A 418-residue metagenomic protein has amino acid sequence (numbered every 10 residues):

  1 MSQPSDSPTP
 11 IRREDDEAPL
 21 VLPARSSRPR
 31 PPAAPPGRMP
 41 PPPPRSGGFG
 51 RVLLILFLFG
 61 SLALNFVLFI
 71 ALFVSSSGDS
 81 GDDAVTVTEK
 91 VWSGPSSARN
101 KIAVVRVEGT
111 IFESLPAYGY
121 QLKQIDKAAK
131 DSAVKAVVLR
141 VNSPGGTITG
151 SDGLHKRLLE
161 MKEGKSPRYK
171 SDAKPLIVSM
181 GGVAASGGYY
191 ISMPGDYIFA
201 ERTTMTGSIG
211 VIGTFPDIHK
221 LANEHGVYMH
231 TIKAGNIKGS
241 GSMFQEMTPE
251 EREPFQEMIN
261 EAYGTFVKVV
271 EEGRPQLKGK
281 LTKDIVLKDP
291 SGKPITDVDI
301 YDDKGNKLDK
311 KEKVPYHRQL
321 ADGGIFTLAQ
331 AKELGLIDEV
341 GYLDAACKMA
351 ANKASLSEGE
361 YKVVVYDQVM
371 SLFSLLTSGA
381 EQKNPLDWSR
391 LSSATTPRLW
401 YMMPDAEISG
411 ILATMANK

Functional and structural regions predicted by a protein language model:
M1-A34: N-terminal targeting leaders characterized by basic, low-complexity, disordered sequences that direct proteins
Q3-P8, E14, Y366-K418: Intrinsic disorder and flexible/low-complexity segments
D16, R30-D82: Long, hydrophobic or amphipathic alpha-helical segments
P42, D217-K362, L372-S374, L386-D387: Charged, glycine-interspersed solvent-exposed loop segments at helix/strand-loop junctions that cap or gate access
S80-I102: Short extracytoplasmic/periplasmic juxtamembrane "stem" segments immediately C-terminal to an N-terminal membrane anchor
A98-Y118: STAS-typified acidic loop motif
S114-G195: Membrane-embedded segments
G195-V211, I337-C347: Gly/Pro- and small hydrophobic-enriched strand-loop and loop-to-helix capping segments that sit at the rims
